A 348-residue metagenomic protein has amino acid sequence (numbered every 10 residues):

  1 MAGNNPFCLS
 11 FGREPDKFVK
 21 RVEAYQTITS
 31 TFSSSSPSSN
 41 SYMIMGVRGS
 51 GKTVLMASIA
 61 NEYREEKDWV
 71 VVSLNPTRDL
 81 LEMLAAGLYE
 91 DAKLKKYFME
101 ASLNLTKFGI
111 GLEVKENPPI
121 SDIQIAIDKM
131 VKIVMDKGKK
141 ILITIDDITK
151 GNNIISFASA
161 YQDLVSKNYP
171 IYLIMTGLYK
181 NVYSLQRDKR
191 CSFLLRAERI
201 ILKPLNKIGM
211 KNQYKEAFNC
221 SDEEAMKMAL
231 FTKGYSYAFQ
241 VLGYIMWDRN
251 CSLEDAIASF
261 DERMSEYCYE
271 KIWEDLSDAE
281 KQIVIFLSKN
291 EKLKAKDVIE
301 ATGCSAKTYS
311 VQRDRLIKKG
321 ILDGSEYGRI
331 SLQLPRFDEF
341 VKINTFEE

Functional and structural regions predicted by a protein language model:
M1-Y42, R336-F337, E347-E348: A short, basic N-terminal segment
P37-S58: Walker A/P-loop nucleotide-binding motif
Y42-M43, A57, N61-D79: Conserved catalytic segments around the Walker B and adjacent sensor/switch elements of P-loop NTPase domains
D68, D79-I110: Conserved NTP-binding/hydrolysis module of P-loop NTPases
E116-K180, R187-D188: Conserved Walker B catalytic segment
A197-A225, F231: Conserved small helical "lid"/interfacial subdomain of P-loop NTPases
Q240-T308: Winged-helix-like regulatory helical subdomains adjacent to P-loop NTPase cores
I317-Y327: A short, conserved structural fragment
